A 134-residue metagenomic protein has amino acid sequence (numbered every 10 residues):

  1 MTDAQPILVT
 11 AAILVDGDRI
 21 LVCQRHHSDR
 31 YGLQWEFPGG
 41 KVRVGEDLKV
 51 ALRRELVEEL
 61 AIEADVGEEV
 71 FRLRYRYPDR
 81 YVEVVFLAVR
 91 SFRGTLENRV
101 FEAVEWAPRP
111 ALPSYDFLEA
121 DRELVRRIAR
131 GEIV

Functional and structural regions predicted by a protein language model:
M1-L21, K41: Conserved N-terminal beta-strand and adjoining loop/helix that marks the start of the Nudix/MutT-like hydrolase domain
L8-T10, D18, V82-V85, E102: Change "...and in nucleic-acid phosphodiester-cleaving endonucleases..." to "...and in nucleic-acid processing enzymes
R25-S28, I62, F117: Short coil/turn segments
D29-Q34: A conserved beta-turn-beta hairpin within the catalytic core of GNAT-like acetyltransferases that forms part
F37-E69, P108: The catalytic Nudix box helix
E63, L73-L96, A103-W106, I128: Active-site-adjacent beta-strand/loop module that shapes the phosphate/pyrophosphate-binding cleft
R93-G94, R109-R122: C-terminal structural segments of small proteins and small subunits
A120-V134: Charged phosphate-binding loop/patch that engages nucleotide di/tri-phosphates or the phosphate backbone of nucleic
